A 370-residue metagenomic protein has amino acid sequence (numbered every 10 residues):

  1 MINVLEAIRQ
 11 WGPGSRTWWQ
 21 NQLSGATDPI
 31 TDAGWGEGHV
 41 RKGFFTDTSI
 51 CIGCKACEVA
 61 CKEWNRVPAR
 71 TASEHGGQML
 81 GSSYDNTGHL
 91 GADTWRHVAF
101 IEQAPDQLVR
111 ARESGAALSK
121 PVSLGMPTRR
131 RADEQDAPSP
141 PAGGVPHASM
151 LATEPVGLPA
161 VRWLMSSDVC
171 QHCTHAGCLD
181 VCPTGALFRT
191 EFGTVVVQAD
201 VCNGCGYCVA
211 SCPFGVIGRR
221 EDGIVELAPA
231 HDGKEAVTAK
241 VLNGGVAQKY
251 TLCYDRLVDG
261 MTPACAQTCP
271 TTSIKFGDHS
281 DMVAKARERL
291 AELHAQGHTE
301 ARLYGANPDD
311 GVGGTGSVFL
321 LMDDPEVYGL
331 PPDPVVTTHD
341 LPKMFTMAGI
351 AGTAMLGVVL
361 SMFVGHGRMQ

Functional and structural regions predicted by a protein language model:
M1-Q370: Non-ligating segments of multi-cofactor redox enzymes
